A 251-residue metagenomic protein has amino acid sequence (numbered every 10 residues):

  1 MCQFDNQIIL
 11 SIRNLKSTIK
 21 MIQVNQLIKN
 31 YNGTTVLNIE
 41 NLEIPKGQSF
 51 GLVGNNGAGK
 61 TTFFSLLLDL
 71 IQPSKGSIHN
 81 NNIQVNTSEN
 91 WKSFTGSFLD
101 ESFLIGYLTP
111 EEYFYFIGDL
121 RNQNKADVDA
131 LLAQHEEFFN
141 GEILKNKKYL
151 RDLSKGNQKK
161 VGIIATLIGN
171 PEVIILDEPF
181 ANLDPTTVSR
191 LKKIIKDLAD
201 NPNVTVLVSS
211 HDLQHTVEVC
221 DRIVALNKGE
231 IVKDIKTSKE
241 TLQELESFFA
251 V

Functional and structural regions predicted by a protein language model:
I22, L37-I39: Conserved structural motif at the start of ABC-family nucleotide-binding domains
V53-N55: The feature captures the beta-strand-to-loop junction immediately N-terminal to the Walker
L68: Helix-to-loop junction immediately C-terminal to a conserved catalytic motif
G76-W91: Conserved ABC transporter NBD signature motif
I174-E178: Catalytic Walker B motif of ABC-type/P-loop ATPase nucleotide-binding domains
S210-H211: H-loop/switch region of ABC-family ATPase nucleotide-binding domains
